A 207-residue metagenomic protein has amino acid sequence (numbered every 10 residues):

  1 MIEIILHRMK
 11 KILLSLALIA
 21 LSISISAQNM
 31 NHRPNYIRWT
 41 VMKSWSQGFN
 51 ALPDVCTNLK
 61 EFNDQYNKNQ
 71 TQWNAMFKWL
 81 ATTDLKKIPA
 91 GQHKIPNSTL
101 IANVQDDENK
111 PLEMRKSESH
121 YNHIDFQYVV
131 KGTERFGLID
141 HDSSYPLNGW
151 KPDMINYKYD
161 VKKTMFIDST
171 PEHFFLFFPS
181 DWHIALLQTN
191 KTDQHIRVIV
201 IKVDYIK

Functional and structural regions predicted by a protein language model:
M1-R33: Bacterial Sec-dependent N-terminal signal peptides
M30, Y36-V104, M114: A short, N-terminal "cap"/entry segment at the start of jelly-roll beta-barrel domains of the cupin/DSBH fold
K87-N148: Mid-length scaffold segments of soluble, non-membrane domains
D106, D140, P179, K202-Y205: Short, structured patches in soluble enzyme cores that scaffold and shape functional sites
R115-K116, T164, L186-T189: Catalytic micro-motifs at enzyme active sites that drive phosphoryl/nucleotidyl and oxygen chemistry
T133-S169: A short beta-strand-loop-beta hairpin characteristic of the jelly-roll/cupin
D168-Q188: Conserved metal-binding segment of the jelly-roll/cupin
F174-L176, D193-K207: A short hydrophobic beta-strand segment most commonly corresponding to one strand of the jelly-roll/cupin
